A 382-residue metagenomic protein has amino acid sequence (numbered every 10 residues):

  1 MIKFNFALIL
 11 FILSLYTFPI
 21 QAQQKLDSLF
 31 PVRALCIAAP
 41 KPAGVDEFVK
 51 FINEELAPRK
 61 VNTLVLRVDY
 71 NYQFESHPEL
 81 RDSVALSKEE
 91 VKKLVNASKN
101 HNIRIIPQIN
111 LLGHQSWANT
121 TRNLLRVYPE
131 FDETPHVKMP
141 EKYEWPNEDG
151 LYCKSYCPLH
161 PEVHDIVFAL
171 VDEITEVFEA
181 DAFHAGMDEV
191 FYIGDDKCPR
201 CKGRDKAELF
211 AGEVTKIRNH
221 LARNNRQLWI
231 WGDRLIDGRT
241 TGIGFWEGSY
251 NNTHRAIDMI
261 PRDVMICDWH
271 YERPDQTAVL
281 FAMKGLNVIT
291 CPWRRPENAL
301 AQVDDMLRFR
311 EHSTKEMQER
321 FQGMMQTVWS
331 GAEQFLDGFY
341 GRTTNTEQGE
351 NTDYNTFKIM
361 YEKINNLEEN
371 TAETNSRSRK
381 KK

Functional and structural regions predicted by a protein language model:
M1-Q24: Bacterial Sec-dependent N-terminal signal peptides
I2-F4, I20, A38, R255-D258 (+1 more regions): Hydrophobic transmembrane signal anchors and adjacent membrane-proximal interface regions, especially in viral
F4, F18, T314, N365-N366: Short, flexible coil/linker elements and helix-boundary hinge sites characteristic of intrinsically disordered
A7, I12, L26, N71-Q73 (+3 more regions): A general marker of short, structured functional hotspots
A7-L10, F18, F30-L35, T63 (+3 more regions): Residue-level marker of intrinsically disordered, low-complexity segments enriched for small/polar residues
Q23-E54, P58-R59, T63, E130 (+8 more regions): N-terminal hydrophobic targeting/anchoring segments and the immediately downstream early-domain regions of hydrolases
C36-S249, A256-D258, V264: Aromatic-lined carbohydrate-binding surfaces of glycoside hydrolases
V177, P199-M360: Catalytic-core regions of glycoside hydrolase
